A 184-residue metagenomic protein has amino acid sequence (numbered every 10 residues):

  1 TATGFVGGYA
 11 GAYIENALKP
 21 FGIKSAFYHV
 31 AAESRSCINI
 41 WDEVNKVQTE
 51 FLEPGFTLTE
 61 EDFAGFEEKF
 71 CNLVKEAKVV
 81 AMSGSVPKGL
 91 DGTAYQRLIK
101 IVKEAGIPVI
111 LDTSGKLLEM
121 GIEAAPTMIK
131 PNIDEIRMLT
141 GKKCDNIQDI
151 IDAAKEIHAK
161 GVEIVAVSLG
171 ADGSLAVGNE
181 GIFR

Functional and structural regions predicted by a protein language model:
T1-S34: Substrate-binding N-lobe of the ribokinase-like
G4-V6, G84, I133, L169: Short secondary-structure boundary segments
Y13-F21, W41-E43, Q96, G181: Glycine-rich loop at the start of a catalytic domain that most often binds anionic cofactors/ligands
Y28-K46: Glycine-rich nucleotide/cofactor/substrate-binding loop typically near the N-terminus or early in the first domain
E33, P54-F56, S85-K88, E135 (+1 more regions): Short glycine-rich anion-binding loops that position phosphate/pyrophosphate groups of nucleotides and phosphorylated
I40-E76: Conserved phosphate-binding/catalytic loop of the ribokinase/pfkB sugar-kinase fold
V74-G89: Short acidic, glycine-rich surface-loop motifs adjacent to enzyme active sites
T93-I182: Conserved phosphate/ATP/ADP-binding segment of small-molecule kinases
